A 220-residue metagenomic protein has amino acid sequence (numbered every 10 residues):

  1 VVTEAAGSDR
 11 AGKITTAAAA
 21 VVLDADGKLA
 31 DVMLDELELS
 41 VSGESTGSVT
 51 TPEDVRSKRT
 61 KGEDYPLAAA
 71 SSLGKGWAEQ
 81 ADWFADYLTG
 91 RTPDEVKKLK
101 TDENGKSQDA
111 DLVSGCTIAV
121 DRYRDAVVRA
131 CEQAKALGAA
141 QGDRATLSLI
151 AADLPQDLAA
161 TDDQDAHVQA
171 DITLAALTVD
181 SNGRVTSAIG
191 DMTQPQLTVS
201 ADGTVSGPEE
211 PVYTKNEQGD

Functional and structural regions predicted by a protein language model:
V2-D220: Active-site- and interface-proximal helix/loop "cap" or "latch" segments in soluble metabolic and energy-transducing
